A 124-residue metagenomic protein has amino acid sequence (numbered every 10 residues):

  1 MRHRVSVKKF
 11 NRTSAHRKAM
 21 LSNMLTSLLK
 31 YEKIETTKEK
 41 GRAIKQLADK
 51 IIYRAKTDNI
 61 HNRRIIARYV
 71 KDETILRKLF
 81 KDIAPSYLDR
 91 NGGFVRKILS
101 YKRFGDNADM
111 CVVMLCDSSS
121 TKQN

Functional and structural regions predicted by a protein language model:
M1-R12, A19, N23-N124: Structured, basic alpha/beta domains of bacterial-type, RNA-associated proteins
